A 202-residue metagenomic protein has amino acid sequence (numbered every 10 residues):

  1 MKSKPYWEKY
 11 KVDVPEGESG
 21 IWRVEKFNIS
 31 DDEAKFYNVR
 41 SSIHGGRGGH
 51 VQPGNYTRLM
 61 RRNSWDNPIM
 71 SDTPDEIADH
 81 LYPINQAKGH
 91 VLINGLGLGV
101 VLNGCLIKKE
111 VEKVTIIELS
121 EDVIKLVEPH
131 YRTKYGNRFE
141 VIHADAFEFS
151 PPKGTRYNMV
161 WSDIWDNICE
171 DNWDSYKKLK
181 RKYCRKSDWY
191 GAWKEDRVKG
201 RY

Functional and structural regions predicted by a protein language model:
M1-P53: N-terminal auxiliary segments of SAM/dcSAM-dependent transferases
M1-R23, D75-Y202: The AdoMet/dcAdoMet-binding core of the Class I SAM-like
S30-D32, R62, G99, V114: Surface-exposed loop/turn and secondary-structure junction residues enriched for glycine/proline
S42-L96: A glycine-rich, hydrophobic loop/mini-helix early in the fold
